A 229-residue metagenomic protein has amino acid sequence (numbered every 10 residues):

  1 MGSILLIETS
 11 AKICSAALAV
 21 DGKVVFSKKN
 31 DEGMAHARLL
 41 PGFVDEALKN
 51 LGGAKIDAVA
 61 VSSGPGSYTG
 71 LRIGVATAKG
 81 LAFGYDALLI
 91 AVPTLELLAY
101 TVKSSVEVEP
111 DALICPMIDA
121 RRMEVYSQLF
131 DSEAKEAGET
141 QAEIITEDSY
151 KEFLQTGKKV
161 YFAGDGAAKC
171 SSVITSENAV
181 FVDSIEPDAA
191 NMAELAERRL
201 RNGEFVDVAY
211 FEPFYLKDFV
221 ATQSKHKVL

Functional and structural regions predicted by a protein language model:
M1-P65: N-terminal beta-alpha supersecondary unit
I7-N30, S171, V180, S184 (+3 more regions): Patatin-like phospholipase
K23, A35, L88-P187, Y215 (+2 more regions): Surface "functional belts" at beta-alpha junctions
R38, G42-E46, L97-Y100, D148 (+1 more regions): Short, contiguous clusters of charged residues that form electrostatic/catalytic patches at enzyme active sites, used
A47-L51, G84, V102, A189-L200: Stable alpha-helical structural segments in soluble proteins, enriched in small hydrophobic residues
A60-T94: DPxDG-like acidic metal-binding loop motif
V182-L229: Acyltransferase
